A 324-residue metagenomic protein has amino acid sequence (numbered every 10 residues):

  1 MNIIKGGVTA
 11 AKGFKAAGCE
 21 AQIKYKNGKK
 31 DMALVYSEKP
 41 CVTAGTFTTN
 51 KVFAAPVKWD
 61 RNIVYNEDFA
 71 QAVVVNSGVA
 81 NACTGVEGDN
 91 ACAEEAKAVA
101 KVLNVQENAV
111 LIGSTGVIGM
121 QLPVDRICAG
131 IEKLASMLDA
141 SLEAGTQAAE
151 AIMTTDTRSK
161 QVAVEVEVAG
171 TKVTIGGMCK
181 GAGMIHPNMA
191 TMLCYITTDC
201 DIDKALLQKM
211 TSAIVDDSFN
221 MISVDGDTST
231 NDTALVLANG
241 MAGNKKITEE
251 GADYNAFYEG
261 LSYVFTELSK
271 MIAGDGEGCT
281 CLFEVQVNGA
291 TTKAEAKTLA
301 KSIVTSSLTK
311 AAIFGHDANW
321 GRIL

Functional and structural regions predicted by a protein language model:
M1-N76, A80-A93, A100-L324: A structural signal for small-residue-enriched, beta-sheet-centric alpha/beta enzyme cores and oligomeric scaffold folds
